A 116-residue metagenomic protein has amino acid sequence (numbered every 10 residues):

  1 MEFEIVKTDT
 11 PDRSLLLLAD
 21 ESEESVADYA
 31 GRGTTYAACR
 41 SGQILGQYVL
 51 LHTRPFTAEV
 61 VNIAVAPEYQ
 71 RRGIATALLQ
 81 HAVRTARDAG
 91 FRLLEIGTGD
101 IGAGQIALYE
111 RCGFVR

Functional and structural regions predicted by a protein language model:
E2-A66, L79-Q80: Acetyl-CoA-dependent GNAT
S14, I106-A107: Alpha-helical elements of the RecA-like P-loop NTPase motor core of helicases
G33, A37, G46, Y69 (+3 more regions): Generic alpha-helical hydrophobic packing signal
I63-Q70, T98-D100: A short, internal acetyl-CoA/4′-phosphopantetheine-binding micro-motif in the GNAT/acyltransferase core
V65, R71-R84, A107-R111: Conserved acetyl-CoA-binding loop-helix of GNAT-fold acetyltransferases
E95-G97, V115-R116: Conserved catalytic-core motifs of GNAT/GCN5-like acyltransferases
I96-I106: Conserved beta-strand-loop-alpha-helix junction that forms the acyl-donor binding cleft
